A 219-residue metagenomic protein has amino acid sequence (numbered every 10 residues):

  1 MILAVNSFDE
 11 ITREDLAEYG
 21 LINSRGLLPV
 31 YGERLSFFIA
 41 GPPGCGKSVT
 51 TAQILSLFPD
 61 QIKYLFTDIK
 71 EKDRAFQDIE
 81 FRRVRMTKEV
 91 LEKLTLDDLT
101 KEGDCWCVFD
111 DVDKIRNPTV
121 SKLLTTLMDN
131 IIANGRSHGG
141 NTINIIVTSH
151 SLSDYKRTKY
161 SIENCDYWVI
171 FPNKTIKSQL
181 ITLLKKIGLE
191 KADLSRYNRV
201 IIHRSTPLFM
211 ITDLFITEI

Functional and structural regions predicted by a protein language model:
M1-L28: N-terminal pre-Walker A segment at the start of P-loop NTPase domains
E18-L27, Q77-T100, C105: A short, well-structured beta->alpha microelement
L28-P29, K159: A general structural signal for stabilizing positions within well-ordered secondary structure
G32: Residues immediately N-terminal to the Walker A/P-loop in ABC ATPase nucleotide-binding domains
L35-S56, R85, K93-G188: Conserved P-loop NTPase motor cores
Q61-I79, V90: AAA+/P-loop NTPase substrate/partner-engagement loops
F66-T67, F109, S149, H203: Short beta-strand/turn micro-motifs composed of small residues that flank or help shape donor/cofactor-binding pockets
T182-I219: Phosphate-binding and hydrolysis-coupling loops of NTP-dependent motor/remodeling domains
